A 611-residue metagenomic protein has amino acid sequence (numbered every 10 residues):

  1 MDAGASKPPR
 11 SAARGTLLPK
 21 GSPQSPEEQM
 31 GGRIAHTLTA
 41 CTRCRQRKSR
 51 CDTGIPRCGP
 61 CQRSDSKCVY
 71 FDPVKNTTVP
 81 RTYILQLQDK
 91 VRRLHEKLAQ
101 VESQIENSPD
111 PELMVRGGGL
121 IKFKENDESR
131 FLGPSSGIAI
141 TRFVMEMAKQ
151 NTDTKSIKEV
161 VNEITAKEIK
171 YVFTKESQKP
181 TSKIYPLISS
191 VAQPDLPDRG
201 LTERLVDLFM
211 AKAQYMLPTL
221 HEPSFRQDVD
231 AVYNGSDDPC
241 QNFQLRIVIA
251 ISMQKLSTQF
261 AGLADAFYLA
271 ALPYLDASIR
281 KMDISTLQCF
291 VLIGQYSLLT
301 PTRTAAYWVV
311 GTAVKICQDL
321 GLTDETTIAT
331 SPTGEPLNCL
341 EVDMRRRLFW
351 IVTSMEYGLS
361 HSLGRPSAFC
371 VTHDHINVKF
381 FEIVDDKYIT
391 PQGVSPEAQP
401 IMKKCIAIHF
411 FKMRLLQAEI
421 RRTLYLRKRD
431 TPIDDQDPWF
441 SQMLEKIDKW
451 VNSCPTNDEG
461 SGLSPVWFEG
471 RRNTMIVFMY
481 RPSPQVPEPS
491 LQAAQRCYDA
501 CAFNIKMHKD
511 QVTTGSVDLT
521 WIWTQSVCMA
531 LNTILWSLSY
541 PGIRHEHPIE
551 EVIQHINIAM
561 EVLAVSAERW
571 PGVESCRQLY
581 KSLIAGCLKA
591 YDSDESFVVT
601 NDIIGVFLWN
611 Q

Functional and structural regions predicted by a protein language model:
M1-Q214, G235, P239, F243 (+3 more regions): Intrinsic, low-complexity transcriptional activation domains
R33, R43, R50, N76 (+9 more regions): Surface positions of alpha-helical coiled-coils, especially the charged/polar e/g heptad sites that form inter-helical
Q46, R81, H95, Q150-T152 (+8 more regions): C-terminal transcriptional activation/regulatory domains of eukaryotic transcription factors
V91, H95-L98, E102-I105, P109 (+13 more regions): Central/C-terminal regulatory/activation regions of fungal transcription factors
Q100-S108, C317, P366, H375 (+2 more regions): Fungal C-terminal regulatory tails
E125-N126, I140-Q150, K155, E159-K175 (+6 more regions): Fungal transcription factor middle regulatory core
Y296-S297, C317, I420, I534: Hydrophobic residues within the alpha-helices of tandem HEAT/HEAT-like
